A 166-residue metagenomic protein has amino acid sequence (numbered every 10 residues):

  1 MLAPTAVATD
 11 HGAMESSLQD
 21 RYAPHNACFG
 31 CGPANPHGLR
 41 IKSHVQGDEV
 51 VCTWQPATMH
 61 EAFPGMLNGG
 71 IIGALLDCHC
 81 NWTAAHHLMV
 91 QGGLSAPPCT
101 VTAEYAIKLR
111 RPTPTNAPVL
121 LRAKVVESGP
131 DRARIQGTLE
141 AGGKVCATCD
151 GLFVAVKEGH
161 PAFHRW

Functional and structural regions predicted by a protein language model:
M1-F63: Non-catalytic linker/capping segments at the edges of enzyme domains
L2-Q19, T113-L120, K124-W166: HotDog/MaoC-like acyl-thioester-processing domains
P4, N81-L120: Hydrophobic beta-strand-centered segment that forms part of the acyl-chain substrate-binding groove
P24-H25, L39, D48-V50, G69 (+3 more regions): A generic structural signal for short beta-strands and their flanking turns/coil linkers
H44-Q46, R110, V154: A structural detector for beta-sheet-dominated domains
Q46-E49, L67-S95: Active-site helix/loop of acyl-thioester processing domains in fatty-acid/polyketide metabolism, spanning hotdog-fold
W54-P56, L109, A155: Hydrophobic residues in beta-strands and at strand termini
A62-M66, E158-H160: A short, polar/proline- and glycine-enriched secondary-structure boundary/capping micro-motif
